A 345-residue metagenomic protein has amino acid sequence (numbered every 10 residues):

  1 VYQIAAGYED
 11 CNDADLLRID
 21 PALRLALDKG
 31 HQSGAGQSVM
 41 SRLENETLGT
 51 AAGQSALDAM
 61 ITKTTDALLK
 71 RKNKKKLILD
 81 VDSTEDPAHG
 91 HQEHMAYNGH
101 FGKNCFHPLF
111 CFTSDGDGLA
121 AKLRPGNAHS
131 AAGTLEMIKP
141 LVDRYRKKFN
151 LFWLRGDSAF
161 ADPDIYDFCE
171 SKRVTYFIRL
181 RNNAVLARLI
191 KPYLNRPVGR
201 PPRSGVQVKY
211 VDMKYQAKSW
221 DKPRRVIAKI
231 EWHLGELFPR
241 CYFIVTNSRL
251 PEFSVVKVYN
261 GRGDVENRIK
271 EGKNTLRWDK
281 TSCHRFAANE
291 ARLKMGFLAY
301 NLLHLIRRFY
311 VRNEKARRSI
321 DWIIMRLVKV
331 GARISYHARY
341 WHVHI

Functional and structural regions predicted by a protein language model:
V1, C11-A14, H31-Q32, M40 (+8 more regions): Short, conserved catalytic/metal-binding motifs centered on acidic residues
C11-D28: DNA-recognition alpha helix
K29-Q32, G36-F110: Active-site-proximal, Lys/Arg-enriched surface segment that forms a nucleic-acid-binding/basic interface patch
G99-K148: Electropositive, glycine- and tryptophan-enriched low-complexity nucleic-acid-binding patches
A128-V185: Domain-level cores of phosphate- or acyl-group-handling catalytic modules
T175-R277: An anionic, glycine-rich sequence signature occurring as long contiguous blocks
S254-I306: Short amphipathic alpha-helical "interface-anchor" segments enriched in bulky aromatics
L302-I345: A short, flexible helix-boundary coil/loop motif
